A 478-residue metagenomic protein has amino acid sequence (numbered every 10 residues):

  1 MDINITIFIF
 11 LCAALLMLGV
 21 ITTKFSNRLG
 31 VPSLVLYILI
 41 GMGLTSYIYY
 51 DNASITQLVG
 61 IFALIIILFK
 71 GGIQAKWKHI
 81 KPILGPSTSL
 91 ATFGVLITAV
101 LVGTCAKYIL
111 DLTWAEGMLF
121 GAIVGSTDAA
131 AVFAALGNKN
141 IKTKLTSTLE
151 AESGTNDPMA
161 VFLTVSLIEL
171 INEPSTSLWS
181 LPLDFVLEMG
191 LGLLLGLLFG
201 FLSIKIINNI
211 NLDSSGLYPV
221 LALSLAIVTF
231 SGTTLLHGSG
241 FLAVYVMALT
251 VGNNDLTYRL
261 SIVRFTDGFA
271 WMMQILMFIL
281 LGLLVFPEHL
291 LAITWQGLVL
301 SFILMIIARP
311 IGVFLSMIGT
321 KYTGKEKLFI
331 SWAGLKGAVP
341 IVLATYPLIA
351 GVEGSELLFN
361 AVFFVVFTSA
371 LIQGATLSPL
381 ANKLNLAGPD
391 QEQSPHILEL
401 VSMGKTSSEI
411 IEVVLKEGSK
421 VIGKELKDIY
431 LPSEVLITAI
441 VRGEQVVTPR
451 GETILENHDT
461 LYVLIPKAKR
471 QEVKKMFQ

Functional and structural regions predicted by a protein language model:
M1-E392, G404-K405, E456, E472: Transmembrane helical cores of multi-pass secondary ion antiporters/exchangers
R28-L29, Q391-K427: Extended boundary segments
G85-P86, T406-I411, I437: Short secondary-structure transition/capping segments
S89, E412, Y462: Short aromatic/hydrophobic contact patches that present stacked aromatics for nucleic-acid/ligand binding
K383, I429, M476: Residues that form generic nucleotide/phosphate-binding pockets
K416-A468: Cytosolic Rossmann-like ligand/nucleotide-binding regulatory domains
T453, V473-Q478: Short, compositionally biased
